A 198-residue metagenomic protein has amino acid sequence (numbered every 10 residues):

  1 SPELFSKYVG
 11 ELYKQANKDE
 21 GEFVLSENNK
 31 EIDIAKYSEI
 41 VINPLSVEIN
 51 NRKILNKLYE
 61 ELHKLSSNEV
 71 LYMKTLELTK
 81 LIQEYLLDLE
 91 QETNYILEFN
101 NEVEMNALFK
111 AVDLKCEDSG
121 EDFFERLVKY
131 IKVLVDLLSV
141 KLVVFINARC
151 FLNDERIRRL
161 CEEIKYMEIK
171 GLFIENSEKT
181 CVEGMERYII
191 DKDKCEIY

Functional and structural regions predicted by a protein language model:
S1-E3, F145-C150, E175-S177: Structural motif
S1-L65, L152: Glycine-rich P-loop/Walker A and Walker A-like loops and their local beta1-loop-alpha1 context in P-loop NTPases
E22, V140-F145, I169-L172: Hydrophobic beta-strand segments of well-ordered beta-sheets in folded domains
N51-T79, Q83, L87-Q91: Extended, H/D-rich, highly charged conserved domains that either
T79-D122: Conserved P-loop NTPase mechanochemical-coupling segment
F123-S139: GG-anchored amphipathic helix commonly corresponding to the ABC/SMC/Rad50 NBD signature/C-loop
D136-N153: Conserved P-loop NTPase "ATPase switch" module shared by AAA+ and STAND
D154-Y198: Alpha-helical oligomerization segments
